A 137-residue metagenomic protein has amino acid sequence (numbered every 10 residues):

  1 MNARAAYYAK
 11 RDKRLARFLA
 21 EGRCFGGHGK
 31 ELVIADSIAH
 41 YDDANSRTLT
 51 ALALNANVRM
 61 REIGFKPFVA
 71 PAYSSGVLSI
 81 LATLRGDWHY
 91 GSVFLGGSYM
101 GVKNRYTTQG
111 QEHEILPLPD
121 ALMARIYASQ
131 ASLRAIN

Functional and structural regions predicted by a protein language model:
M1-A9: Rossmann-like NAD(P)(H) cofactor-binding subdomain of soluble oxidoreductases
K10-N137: Long, compositionally biased stretches enriched for glycine and/or charged residues
